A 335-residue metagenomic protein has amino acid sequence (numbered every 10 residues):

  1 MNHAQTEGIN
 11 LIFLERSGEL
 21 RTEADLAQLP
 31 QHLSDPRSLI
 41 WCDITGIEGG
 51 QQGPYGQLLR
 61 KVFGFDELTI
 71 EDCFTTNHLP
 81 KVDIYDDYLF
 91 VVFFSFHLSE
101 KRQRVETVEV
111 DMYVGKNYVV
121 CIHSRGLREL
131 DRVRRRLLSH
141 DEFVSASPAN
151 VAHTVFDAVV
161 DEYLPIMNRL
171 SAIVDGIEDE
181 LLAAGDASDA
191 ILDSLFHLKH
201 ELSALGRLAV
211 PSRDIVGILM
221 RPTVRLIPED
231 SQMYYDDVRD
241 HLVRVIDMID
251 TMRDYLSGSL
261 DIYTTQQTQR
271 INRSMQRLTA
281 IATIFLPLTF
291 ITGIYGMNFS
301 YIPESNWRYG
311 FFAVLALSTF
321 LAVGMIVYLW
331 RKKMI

Functional and structural regions predicted by a protein language model:
M1-T251, E304, M334-I335: Peripheral, non-transmembrane regulatory/ligand-interaction domains of membrane transport proteins
D240-I335: Hydrophobic alpha-helical transmembrane segments and their immediately adjacent juxtamembrane loops
